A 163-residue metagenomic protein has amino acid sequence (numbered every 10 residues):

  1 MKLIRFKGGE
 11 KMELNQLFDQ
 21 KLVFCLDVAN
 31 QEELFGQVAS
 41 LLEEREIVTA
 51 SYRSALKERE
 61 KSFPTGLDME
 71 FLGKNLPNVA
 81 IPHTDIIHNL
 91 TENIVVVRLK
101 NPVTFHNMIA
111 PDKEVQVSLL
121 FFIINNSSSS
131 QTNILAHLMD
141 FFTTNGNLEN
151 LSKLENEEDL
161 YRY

Functional and structural regions predicted by a protein language model:
K2-Y163: Cytosolic covalent-transfer regions centered on His/Cys nucleophiles that carry phosphoryl or persulfide groups
